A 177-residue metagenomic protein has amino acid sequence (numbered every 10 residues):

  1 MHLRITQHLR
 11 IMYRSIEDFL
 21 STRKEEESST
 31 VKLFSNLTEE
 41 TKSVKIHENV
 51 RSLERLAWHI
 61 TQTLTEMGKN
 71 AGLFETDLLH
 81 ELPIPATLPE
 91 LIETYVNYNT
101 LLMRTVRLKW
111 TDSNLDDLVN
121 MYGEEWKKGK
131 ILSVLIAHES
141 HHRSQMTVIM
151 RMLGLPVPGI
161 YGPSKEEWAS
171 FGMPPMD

Functional and structural regions predicted by a protein language model:
M1-I11: N-terminal amphipathic/basic-hydrophobic helices that include classical n-h-c signal peptides and signal-anchor
L9, L20-K24, S28-V31, T41-E81 (+1 more regions): Short, contiguous alpha-helical
Y13, Y95-Y98, Y122, Y161: Sequence-level detector for tyrosine residue identity
S15-D18: Short Lys/Arg-rich basic patches
F34-N36: His/Met- and acidic-residue-enriched segments that coordinate or traffic transition-metal cofactors and support
K69, L73-W110: Helix-adjacent hinge/juxtasegments
T105, S113, E166-A169: A general structural signal for short secondary-structure boundary/capping elements
R107-Y122: Acidic catalytic patch
